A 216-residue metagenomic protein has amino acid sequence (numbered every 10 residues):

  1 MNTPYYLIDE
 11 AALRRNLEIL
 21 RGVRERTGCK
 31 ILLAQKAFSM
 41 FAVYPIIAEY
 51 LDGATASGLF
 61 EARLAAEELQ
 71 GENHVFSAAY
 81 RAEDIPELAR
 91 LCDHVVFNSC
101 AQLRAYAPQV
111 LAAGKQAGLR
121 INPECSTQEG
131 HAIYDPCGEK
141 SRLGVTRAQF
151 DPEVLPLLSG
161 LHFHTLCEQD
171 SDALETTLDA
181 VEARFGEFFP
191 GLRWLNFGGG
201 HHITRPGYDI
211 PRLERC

Functional and structural regions predicted by a protein language model:
M1, S159-H164, G198-H201: A short small-residue
M1-L7: Generic N-terminal amphipathic, Lys/Arg-enriched alpha-helix
A11-I19, A180: A non-catalytic, amphipathic alpha-helix used as a structural packing/dimerization or gating element in enzyme scaffolds
A12, N98, R212: Soluble or luminal CAZymes and related metallo-dependent hydrolases
N16-E25, L64: A short, N-terminal amphipathic alpha-helix
C29-W194: Active-site-proximal beta-alpha core segment in soluble small-molecule metabolic enzymes
L178-C216: Acidic, glycine-rich loop-and-beta core segments that form the ion-binding/anion-interacting portion of active sites
